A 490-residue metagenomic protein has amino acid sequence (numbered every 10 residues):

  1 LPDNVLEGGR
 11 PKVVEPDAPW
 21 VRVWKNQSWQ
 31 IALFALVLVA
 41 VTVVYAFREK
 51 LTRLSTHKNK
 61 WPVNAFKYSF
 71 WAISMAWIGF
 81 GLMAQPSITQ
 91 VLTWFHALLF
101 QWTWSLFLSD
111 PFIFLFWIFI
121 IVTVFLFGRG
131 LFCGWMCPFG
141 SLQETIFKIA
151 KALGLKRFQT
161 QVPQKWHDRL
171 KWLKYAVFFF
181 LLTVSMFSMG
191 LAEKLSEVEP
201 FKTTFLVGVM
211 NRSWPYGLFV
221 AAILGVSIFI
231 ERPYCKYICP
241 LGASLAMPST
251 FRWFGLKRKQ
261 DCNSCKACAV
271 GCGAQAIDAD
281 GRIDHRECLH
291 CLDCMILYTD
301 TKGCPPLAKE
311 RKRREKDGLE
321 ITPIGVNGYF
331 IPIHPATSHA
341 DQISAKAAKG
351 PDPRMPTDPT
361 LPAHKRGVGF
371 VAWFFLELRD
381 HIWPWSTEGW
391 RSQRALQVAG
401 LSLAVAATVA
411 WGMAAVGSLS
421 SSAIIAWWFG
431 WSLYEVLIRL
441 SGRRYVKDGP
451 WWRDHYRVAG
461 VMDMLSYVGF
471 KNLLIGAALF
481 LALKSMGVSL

Functional and structural regions predicted by a protein language model:
P2-A279, R286-E287, D293-G350, L479-F480 (+1 more regions): Non-ligating segments of multi-cofactor redox enzymes
W29-L33, T408-P450: Short alpha-helical packing/oligomerization segments
V37-A40, M75-A76, T183, A395-A415 (+1 more regions): Canonical alpha-helical transmembrane segments of integral membrane proteins
T52-V63, T387-W390, A415-L419, Y456-R457: Membrane-interface helix-boundary motifs at transmembrane edges
G140-E144, K148, L245-T250, I438-I475: Cytosolic juxtamembrane segments of membrane proteins
G154-L155, G242, P248, P356 (+2 more regions): Cytosolic, membrane-interface loops and tails of multi-pass inner-membrane proteins
F158-T183, D280-G281, S386-V398, R457-A478: Loop-to-transmembrane boundary segments
P351-W428: Membrane-associated alpha-helix detector
